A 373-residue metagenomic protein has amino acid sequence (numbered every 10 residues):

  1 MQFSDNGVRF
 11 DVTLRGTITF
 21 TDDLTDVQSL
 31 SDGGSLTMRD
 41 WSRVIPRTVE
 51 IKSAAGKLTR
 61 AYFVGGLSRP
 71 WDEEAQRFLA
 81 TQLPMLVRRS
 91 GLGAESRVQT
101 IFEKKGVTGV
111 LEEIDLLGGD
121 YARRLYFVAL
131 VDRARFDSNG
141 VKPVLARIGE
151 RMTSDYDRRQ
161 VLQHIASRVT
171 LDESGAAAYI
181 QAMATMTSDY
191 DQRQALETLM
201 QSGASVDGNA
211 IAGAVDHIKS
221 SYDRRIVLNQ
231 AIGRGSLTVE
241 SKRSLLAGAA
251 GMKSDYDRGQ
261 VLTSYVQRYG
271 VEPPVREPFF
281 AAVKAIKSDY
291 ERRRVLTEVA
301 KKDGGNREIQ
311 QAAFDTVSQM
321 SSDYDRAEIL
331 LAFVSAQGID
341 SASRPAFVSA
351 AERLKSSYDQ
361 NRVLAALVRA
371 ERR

Functional and structural regions predicted by a protein language model:
M1-R373: Non-catalytic all-alpha helical scaffold/repeat segments
